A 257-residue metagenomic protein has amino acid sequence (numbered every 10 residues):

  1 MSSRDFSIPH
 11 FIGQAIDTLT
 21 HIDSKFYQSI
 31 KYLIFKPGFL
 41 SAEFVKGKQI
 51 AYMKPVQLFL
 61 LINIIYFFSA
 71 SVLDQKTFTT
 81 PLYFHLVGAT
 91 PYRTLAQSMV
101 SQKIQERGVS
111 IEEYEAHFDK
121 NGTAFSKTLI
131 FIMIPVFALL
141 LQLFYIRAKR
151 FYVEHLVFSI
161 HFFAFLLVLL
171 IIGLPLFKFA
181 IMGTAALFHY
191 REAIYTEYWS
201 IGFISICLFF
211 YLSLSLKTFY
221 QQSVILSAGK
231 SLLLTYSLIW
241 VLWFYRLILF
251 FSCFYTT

Functional and structural regions predicted by a protein language model:
M1-T257: Membrane-proximal intrinsically disordered regions of secretory-pathway and membrane-system proteins
